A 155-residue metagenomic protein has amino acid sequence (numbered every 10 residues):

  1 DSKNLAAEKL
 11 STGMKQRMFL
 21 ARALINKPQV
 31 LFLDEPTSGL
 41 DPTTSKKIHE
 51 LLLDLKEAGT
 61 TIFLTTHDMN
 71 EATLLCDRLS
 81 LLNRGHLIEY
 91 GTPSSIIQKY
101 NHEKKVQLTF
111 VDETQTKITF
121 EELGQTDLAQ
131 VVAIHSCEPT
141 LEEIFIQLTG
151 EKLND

Functional and structural regions predicted by a protein language model:
D1-K9: Conserved ABC nucleotide-binding domain
L20: Hydrophobic anchor residue at the start of the ABC signature
K27: Conserved catalytic motifs of ABC-family nucleotide-binding domains
L31-D34: Catalytic Walker B motif of ABC-type/P-loop ATPase nucleotide-binding domains
K46-A58: Helical segment within the ABC ATPase nucleotide-binding domain
Y90-G91: ABC ATPase "signature
